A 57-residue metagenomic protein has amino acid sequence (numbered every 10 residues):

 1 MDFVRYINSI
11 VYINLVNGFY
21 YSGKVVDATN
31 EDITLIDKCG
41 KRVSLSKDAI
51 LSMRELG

Functional and structural regions predicted by a protein language model:
M1-G57: Conserved RNA-binding domains used in RNP assembly and mRNA/RNA metabolism
